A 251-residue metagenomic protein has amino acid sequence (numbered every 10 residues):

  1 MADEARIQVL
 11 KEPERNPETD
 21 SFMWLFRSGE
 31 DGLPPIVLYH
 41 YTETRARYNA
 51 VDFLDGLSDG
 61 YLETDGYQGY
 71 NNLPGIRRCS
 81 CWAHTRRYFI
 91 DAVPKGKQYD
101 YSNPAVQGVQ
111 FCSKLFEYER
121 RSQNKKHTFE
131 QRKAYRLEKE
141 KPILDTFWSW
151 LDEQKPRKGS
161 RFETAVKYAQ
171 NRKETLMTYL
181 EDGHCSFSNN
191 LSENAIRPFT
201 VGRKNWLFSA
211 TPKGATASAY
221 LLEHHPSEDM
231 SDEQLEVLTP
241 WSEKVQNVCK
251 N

Functional and structural regions predicted by a protein language model:
M1-N251: Detector for conserved single-position "signature" residues within domains
